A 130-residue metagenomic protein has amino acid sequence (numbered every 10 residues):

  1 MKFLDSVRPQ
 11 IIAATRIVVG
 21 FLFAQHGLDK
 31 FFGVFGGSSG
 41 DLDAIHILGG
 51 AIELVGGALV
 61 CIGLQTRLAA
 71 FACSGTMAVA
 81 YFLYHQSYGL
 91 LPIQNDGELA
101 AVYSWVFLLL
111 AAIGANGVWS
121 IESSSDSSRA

Functional and structural regions predicted by a protein language model:
M1-F32, H46-A51, V55, I62-A130: Extended, low-polarity transmembrane helix blocks
F35: Short, flexible helix/strand-to-coil boundary loops that buttress conserved ligand/catalytic motifs in alpha/beta
S38-L48: Structural signature of hydrophobic alpha-helical transmembrane segments
